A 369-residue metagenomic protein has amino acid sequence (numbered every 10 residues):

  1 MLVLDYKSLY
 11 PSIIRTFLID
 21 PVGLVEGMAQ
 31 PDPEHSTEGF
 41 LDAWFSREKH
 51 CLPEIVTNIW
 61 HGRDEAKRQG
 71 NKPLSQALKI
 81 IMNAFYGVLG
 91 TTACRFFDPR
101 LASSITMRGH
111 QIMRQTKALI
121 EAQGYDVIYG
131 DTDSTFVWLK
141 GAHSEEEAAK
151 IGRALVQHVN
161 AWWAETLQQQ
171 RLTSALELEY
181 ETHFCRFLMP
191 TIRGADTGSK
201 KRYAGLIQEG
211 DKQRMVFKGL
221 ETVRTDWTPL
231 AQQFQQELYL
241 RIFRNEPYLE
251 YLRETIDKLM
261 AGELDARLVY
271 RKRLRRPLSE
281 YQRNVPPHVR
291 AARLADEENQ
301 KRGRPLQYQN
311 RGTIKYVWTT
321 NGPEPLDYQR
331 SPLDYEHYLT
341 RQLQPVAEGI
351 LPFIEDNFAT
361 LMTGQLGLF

Functional and structural regions predicted by a protein language model:
M1-G27, P31, G70, L74-I81 (+3 more regions): DNA-dependent DNA polymerase catalytic subunits
I14, W44-S46, L52-E65, F234-Y239: Short, Φ-rich (hydrophobic/aromatic) sequence segments
G27-L41: Conserved phosphoryl-transfer catalytic core
T37-E38, P53, R311: Intrinsically disordered, low-complexity regions enriched in Ser/Pro/Gly/Gln/His and often acidic
G39, A43, H50-C51, T228: Serine-centered coil/turn micro-motif
F40-L41, R47, G87, G109-H110 (+1 more regions): Mixed-charge, polar/low-complexity N-terminal
H50-C94: Active-site cores of enzymes that catalyze phosphoryl transfer or operate on phosphate-rich substrates
V88-M107: Gly-rich Lys/Arg/Thr-decorated short loops/hinges at beta-loop-alpha junctions or inter-strand turns that position
